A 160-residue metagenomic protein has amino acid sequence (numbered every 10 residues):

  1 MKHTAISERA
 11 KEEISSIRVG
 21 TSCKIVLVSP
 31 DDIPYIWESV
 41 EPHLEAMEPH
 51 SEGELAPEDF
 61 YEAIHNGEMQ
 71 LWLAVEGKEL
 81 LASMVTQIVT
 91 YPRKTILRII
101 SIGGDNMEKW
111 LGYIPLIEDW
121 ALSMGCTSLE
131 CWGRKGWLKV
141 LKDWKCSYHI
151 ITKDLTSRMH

Functional and structural regions predicted by a protein language model:
K2-A10, C131-H160: Active-site/acyl-donor-binding loops of N-acyltransferases
K2-L55: Short amphipathic alpha-helix that is part of the acyltransferase structural core
S22, I96, Y148: A residue-level signal for beta-strand positions that form part of recognition/binding surfaces within mature
H50-M69: Active-site rim helix/loop that mediates acceptor-substrate recognition in acyltransferases
D59-Y61, Q87, G136: Short, solvent-exposed loop/turn elements at beta->coil junctions and helix N-caps that rim active or binding pockets
I64, E76, D119-A121: Structural motif
N66-M107: Conserved donor-binding loop and adjoining core beta-sheet/short helix segment in diverse acyl/aminoacyl transferases
P92-D143: Acyl-donor binding region in acyl/amide transferases
